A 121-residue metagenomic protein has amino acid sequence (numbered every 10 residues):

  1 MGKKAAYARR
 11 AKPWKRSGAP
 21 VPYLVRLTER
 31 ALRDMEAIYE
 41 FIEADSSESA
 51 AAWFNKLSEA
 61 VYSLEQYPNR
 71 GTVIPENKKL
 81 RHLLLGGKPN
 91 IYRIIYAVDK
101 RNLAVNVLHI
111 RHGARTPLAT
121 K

Functional and structural regions predicted by a protein language model:
M1-Y7: A short, acidic loop/turn at secondary-structure junctions
A8-K15, L85-K121: Enriched for short, Lys/Arg-rich terminal
K12-H82, R101: Basic, Lys/Arg-enriched alpha-helical interface segments
